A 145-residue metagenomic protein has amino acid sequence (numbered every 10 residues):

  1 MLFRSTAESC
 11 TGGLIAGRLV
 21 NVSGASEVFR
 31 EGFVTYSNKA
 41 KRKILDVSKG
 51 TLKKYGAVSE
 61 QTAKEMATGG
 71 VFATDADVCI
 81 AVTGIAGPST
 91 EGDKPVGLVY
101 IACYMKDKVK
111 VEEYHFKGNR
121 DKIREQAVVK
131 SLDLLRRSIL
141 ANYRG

Functional and structural regions predicted by a protein language model:
F3-G145: Short alpha-helical segments enriched in small residues
